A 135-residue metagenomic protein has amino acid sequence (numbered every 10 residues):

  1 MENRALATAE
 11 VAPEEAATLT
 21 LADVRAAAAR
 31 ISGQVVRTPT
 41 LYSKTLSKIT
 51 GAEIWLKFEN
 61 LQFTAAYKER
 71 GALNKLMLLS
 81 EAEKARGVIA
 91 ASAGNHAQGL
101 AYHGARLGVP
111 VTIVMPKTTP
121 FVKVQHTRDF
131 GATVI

Functional and structural regions predicted by a protein language model:
M1-I135: PLP-dependent amino-acid enzyme catalytic core
